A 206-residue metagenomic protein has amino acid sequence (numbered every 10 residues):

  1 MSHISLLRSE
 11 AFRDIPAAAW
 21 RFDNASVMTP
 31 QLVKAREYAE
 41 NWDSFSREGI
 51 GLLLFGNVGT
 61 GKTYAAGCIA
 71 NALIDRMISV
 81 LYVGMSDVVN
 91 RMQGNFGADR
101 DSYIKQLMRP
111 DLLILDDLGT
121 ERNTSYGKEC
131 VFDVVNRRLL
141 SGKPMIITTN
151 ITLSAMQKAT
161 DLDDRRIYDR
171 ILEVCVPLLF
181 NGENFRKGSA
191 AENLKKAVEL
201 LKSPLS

Functional and structural regions predicted by a protein language model:
M1-R13: Interdomain "pre-motor" coupling segment immediately N-terminal to P-loop NTPase/helicase cores
F12, A18, N24-L52: Pre-Walker A (pre-P-loop) alpha-helix and adjacent loop at the N terminus of AAA/AAA+ ATPase modules, a conserved
L32-A39, A70-P110, R122-E129: Short glycine-rich substrate-engagement loop in P-loop NTPases that contacts/grips substrate
S44-A66: Walker A/P-loop nucleotide-binding motif
L53, L81-Y82, I147, L179: A structural signal for short, well-ordered beta-strand segments and their strand-loop junctions that often border
I78-S79, R109-L112, S141-I147: Loop/turn-to-beta-strand initiation segments
V88-N95, L118-S206: Replace "adjacent to P-loop NTPase cores in ATP/GTP-dependent enzymes" with "adjacent to NTP-binding cores
